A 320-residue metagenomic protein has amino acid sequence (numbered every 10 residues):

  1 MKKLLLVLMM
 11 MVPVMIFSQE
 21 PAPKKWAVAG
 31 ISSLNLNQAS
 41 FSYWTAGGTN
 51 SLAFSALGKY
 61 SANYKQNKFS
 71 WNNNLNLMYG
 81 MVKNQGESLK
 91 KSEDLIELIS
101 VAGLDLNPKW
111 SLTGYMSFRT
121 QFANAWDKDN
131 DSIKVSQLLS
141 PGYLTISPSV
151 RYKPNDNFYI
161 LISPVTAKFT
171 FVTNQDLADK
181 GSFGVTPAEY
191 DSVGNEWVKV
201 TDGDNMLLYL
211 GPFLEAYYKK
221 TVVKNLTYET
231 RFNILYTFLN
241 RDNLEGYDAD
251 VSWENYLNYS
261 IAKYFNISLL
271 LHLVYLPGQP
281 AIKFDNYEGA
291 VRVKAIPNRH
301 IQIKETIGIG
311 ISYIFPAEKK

Functional and structural regions predicted by a protein language model:
M1-P23: Bacterial Sec-dependent N-terminal signal peptides
G30, L34-L36, A56-Y64, L98-L104 (+7 more regions): Residues on the lipid-exposed face of transmembrane beta-strands in outer-membrane beta-barrel proteins
L34-S40, Q66-K68, L77-K83, F118-N124 (+4 more regions): Transmembrane beta-strands of outer-membrane beta-barrel pores
F41-A46, Q85-L89, A125-D131, V172-D179 (+2 more regions): Outer-membrane beta-barrel translocator domains and adjoining extracellular loop/strand segments of Gram-negative
Y43-G48, K83-S88, D131-S136, E196-D204 (+2 more regions): Extracellular loop and loop/strand-boundary signature of outer-membrane beta-barrel proteins
N50-A56, S92-I96, S140-I146, M206-P212 (+2 more regions): Residues that define the transmembrane beta-barrel architecture of outer-membrane proteins
F69-W71, K109-L112, N157-I160, N225-Y228 (+2 more regions): Repeated loop/turn-to-beta-strand initiation elements of outer-membrane beta-barrel proteins
I301-K320: Outer-membrane beta-barrel "beta-signal"
